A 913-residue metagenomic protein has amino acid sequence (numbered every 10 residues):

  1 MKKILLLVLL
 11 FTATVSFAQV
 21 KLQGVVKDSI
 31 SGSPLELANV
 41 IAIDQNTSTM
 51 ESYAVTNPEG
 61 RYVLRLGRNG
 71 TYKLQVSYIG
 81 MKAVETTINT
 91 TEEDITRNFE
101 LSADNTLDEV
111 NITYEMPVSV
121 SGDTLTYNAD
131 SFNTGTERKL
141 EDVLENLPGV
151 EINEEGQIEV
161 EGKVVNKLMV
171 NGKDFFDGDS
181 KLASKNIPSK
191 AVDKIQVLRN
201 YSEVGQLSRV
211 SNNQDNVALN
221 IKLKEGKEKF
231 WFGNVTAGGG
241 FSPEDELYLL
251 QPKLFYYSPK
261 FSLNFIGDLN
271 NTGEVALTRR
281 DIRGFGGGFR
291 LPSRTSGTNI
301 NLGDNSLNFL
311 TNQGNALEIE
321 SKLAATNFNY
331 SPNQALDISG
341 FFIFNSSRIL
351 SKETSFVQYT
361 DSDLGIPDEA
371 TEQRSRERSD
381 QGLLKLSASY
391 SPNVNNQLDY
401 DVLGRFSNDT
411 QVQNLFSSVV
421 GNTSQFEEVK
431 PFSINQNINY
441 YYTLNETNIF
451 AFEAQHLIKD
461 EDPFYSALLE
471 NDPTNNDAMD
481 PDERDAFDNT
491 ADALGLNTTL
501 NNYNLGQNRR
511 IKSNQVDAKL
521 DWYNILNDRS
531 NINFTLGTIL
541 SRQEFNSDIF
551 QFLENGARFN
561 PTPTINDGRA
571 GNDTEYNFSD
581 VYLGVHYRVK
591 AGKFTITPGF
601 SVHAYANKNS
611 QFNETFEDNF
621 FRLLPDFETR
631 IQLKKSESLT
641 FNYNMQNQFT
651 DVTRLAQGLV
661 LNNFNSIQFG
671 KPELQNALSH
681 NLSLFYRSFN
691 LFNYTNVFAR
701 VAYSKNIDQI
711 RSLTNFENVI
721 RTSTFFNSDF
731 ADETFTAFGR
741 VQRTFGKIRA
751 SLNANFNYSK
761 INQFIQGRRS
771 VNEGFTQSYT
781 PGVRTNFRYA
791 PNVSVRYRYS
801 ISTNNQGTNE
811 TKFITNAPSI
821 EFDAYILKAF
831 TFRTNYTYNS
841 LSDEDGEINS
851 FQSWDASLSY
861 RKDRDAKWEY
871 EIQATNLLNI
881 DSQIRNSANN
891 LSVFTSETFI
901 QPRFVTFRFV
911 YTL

Functional and structural regions predicted by a protein language model:
Q19, E59-V63, K82, N89-E93 (+15 more regions): Membrane-proximal, glycine/serine-rich, low-complexity loop/turn segments characteristic of large bacterial
I30-D44: Short, ordered, surface-exposed loop/turn motifs in non-cytosolic proteins
I43-T49, T71-T87: A short, solvent-exposed loop/turn motif at the edges and junctions of modular extracellular/periplasmic domains
Q45-R61: Short, acidic Ser/Thr/Gly-rich low-complexity loop/linker segments typical of extracellular and cell-surface proteins
D215, G240, E246-L250, E318-A324 (+12 more regions): Residues that define the transmembrane beta-barrel architecture of outer-membrane proteins
L302, N308-E318, S351-T360, P367-S379 (+14 more regions): Extracellular/periplasm-exposed beta-strand and loop segments of Gram-negative cell-envelope proteins, dominated by
Q334-N345, Q381-D409, Q425-S610, Q632 (+4 more regions): Face-selective signature of the C-terminal outer-membrane beta-barrel domain
T780-Y799, T811-L913: Conserved C-terminal beta-signal and adjacent last beta-strands/turns of outer-membrane beta-barrel proteins
